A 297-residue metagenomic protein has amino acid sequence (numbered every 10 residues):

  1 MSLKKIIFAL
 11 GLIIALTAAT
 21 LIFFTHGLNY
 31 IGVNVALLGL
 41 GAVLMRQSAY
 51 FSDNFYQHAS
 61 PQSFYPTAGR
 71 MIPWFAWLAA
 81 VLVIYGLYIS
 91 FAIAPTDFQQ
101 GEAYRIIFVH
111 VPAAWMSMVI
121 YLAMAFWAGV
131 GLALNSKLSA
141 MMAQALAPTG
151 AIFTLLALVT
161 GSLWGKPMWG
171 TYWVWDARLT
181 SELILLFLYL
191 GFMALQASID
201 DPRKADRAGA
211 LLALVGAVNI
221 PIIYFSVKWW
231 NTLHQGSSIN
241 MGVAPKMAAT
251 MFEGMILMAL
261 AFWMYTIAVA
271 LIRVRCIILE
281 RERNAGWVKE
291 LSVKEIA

Functional and structural regions predicted by a protein language model:
M1-G11, F64-L78: N-terminal membrane topogenic signal
M1-S2, S48-G69, V274-A297: Extramembrane terminal tails and long inter-domain/linker segments of multi-pass membrane proteins
L3, I22-A36, S48, T149-Q196: Membrane-interface helix-loop-helix modules in multi-pass inner-membrane proteins
L12-I13, V35-Y50, P112-W127, I184-Q196 (+1 more regions): Hydrophobic cores of alpha-helical transmembrane segments in multi-pass inner/ER membrane proteins, independent
T17-T25, V81-D97: Alpha-helical transmembrane segments of multi-pass membrane proteins
G27-I31, V111, N231-M264, W287-A297: Membrane-interface transmembrane-helix boundary segments in multi-pass integral membrane proteins
E102-M116, T171-L183, N240-I256: Short aromatic-rich membrane-water interface segments that cap or initiate transmembrane helices in multi-pass membrane
G209-F225: Hydrophobic alpha-helical membrane-insertion segments
